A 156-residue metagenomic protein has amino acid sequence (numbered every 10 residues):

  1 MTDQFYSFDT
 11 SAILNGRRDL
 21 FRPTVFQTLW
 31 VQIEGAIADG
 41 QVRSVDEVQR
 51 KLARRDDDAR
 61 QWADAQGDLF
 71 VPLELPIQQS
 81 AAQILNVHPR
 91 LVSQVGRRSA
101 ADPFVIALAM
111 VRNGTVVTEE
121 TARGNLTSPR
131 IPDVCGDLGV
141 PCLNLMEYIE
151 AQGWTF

Functional and structural regions predicted by a protein language model:
M1-D3, L14-G16, P89-G96, G136: Noncatalytic, typically N-terminal accessory segments of nucleic acid-processing enzymes and closely related
M1-S44, K51-D64: Short, well-structured N-terminal submotif of metal-dependent ribonuclease cores
T2, F26, A122-F156: Acidic, PIN/NYN-like endoribonuclease modules and their adjacent C-terminal/linker elements
A36, D46-S99: PIN-domain endoribonuclease scaffold, especially VapC-family toxins
R50-K51, R98-A101, T121-T127: Acidic, metal-coordinating catalytic cores used for nucleic-acid/nucleotide bond scission and strand-transfer chemistry
R97-V116, R130-G136: Acidic, metal-associated active-site segment
